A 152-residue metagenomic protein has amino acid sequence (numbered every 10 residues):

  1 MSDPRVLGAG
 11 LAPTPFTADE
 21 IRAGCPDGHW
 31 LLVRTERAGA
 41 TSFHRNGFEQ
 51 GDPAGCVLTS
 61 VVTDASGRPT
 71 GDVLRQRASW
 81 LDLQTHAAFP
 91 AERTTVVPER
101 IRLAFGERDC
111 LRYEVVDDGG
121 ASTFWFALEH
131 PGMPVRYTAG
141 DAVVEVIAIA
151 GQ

Functional and structural regions predicted by a protein language model:
M1-Q152: Acidic, serine/threonine-rich low-complexity disordered tracts
